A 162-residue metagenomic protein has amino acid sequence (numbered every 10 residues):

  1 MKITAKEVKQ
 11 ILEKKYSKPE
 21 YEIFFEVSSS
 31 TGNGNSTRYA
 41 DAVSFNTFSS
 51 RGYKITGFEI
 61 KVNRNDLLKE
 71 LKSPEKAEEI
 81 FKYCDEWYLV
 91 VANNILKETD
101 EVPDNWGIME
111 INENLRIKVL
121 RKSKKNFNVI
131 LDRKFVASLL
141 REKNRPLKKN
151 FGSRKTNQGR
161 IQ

Functional and structural regions predicted by a protein language model:
K2-I23, G32, N46, T99-Q162: Non-catalytic C-terminal interaction segments of nucleic acid-processing enzymes
A5-K6, Y39-D41, L71-P74: Short amphipathic alpha-helical segment that frequently serves as the phosphate-/nucleotide-binding helix
F24, S28-T37, V43: A positional/architectural concept
V27-S29, N46, K61-R64: Short, flexible loop/turn elements at secondary-structure junctions
T37-G57: Active-site beta-strand-loop-beta-strand hairpin of nuclease catalytic cores that positions key catalytic residues
S50, I55-T56, K61-W106: Catalytic cores of nucleic-acid endonucleases
